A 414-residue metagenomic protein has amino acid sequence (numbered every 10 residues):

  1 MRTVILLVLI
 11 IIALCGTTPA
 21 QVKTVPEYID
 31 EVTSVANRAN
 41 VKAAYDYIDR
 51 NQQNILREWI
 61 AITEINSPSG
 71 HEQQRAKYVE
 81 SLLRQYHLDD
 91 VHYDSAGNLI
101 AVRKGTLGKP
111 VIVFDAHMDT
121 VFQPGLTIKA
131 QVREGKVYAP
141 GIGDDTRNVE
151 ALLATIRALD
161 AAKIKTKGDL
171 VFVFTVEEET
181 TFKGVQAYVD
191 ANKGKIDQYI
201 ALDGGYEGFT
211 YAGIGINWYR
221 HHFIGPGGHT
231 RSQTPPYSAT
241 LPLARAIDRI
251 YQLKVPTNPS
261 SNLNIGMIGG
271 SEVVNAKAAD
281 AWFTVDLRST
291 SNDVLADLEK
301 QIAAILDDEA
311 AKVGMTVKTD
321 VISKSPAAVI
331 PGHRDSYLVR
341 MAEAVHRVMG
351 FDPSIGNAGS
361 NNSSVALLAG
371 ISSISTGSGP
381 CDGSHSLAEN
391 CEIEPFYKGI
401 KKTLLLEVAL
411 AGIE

Functional and structural regions predicted by a protein language model:
I5-C15: Bacterial N-terminal signal peptides
Q21-I65, G213-G215: N-terminal hydrophobic or amphipathic helices/low-complexity stretches enriched in small/hydrophobic/Pro/Gly
V25-D30, Q233-I268, A276, D293-K318: Acidic-enriched catalytic cores of C-N bond-cleaving enzymes acting on peptides and small amides
T33, I268, K277, D352-I413: Zn-dependent metallopeptidase/amidohydrolase metal-coordination segment
Q53-K109: A non-catalytic alpha/beta surface segment that caps or lines the substrate-entry region of metallo-dependent hydrolase
V102-R147, I200: Catalytic-core environment of secreted peptidases
K136, G141, D145-W218, P256 (+4 more regions): Acidic/histidine-rich catalytic neighborhood of metal-dependent amide-processing enzymes
L241-S260, N264-V273, S325-S378: Active-site-adjacent substrate-binding region of metalloamidase/peptidase-like peptide-processing proteins
